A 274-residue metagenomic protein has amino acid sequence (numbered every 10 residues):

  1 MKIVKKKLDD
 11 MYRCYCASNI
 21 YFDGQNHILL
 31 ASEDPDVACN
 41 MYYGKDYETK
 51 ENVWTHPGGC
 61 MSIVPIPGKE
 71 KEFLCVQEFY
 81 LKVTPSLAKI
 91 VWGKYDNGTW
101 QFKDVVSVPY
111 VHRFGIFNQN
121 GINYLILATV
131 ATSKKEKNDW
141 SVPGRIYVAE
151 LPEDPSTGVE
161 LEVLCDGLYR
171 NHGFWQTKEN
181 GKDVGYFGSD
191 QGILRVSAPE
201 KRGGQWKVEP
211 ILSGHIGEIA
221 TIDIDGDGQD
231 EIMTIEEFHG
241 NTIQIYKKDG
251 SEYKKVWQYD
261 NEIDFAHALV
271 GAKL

Functional and structural regions predicted by a protein language model:
M1-L274: Beta-propeller-forming repeat regions
